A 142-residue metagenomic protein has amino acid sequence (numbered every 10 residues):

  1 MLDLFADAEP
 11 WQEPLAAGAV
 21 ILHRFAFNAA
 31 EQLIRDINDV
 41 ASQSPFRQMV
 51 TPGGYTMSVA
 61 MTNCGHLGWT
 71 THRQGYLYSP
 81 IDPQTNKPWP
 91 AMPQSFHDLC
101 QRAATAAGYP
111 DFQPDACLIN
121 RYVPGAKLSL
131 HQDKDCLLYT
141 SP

Functional and structural regions predicted by a protein language model:
M1-T62: N-terminal auxiliary "cap/dimerization" subdomain that precedes the catalytic jelly-roll/cupin core of mononuclear
I21, A116-L118, S129: Generic structural signal for residues positioned in beta-strands
V40, S44-R47, A107-P110, A126: Short secondary-structure junctions and interdomain/linker hinges
F46, L67, L128-L130: Short clusters of hydrophobic/aromatic residues that line enzyme substrate/ligand-binding pockets
A60-C117: Signature of the catalytic double-stranded beta-helix
R121-D135: A mid-sequence, solvent-exposed acidic-amphipathic segment
Y139-P142: Conserved small/polar residues in nucleotide/adenosyl-binding loops
